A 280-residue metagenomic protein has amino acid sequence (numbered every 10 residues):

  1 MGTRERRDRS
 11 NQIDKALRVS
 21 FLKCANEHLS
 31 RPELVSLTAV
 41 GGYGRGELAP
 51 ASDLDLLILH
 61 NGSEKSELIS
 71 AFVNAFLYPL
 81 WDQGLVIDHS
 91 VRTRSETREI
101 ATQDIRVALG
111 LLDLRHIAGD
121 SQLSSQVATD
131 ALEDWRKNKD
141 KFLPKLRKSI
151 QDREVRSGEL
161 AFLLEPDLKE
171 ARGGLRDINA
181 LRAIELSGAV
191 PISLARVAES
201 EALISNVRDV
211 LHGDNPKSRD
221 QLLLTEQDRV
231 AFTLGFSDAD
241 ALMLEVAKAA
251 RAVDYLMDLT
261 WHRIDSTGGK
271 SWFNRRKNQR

Functional and structural regions predicted by a protein language model:
S10-R18, C24, L59, E67-Q122: Conserved catalytic core of two-metal-ion nucleotidyltransferases
D14-R18, K23-C24, H28, E33-S36 (+3 more regions): Extended, Lys/Arg-enriched charged tracts that mediate electrostatic binding to polyanionic substrates
R18-S70: Active-site nucleotide-donor binding segment shared across nucleotidyl transfer reactions
I58, A75, L123-S124, A128 (+3 more regions): N-terminal membrane-targeting/anchoring modules of bacterial envelope and secretion proteins
H60-I69, I117-A118, K137, G188-S193: Short, polar/flexible loop-turn hinges at active-site or ligand-entry regions and domain interfaces
R92-I100, L224-D228, K270, N274-R276: A glycine-rich phosphate-binding loop feature that marks nucleotide/adenosyl-phosphate handling sites
W135-W272: Conserved nucleotidyltransferase catalytic core and NTase-mimicking acidic/glycine-rich helix/loop elements in nucleic
